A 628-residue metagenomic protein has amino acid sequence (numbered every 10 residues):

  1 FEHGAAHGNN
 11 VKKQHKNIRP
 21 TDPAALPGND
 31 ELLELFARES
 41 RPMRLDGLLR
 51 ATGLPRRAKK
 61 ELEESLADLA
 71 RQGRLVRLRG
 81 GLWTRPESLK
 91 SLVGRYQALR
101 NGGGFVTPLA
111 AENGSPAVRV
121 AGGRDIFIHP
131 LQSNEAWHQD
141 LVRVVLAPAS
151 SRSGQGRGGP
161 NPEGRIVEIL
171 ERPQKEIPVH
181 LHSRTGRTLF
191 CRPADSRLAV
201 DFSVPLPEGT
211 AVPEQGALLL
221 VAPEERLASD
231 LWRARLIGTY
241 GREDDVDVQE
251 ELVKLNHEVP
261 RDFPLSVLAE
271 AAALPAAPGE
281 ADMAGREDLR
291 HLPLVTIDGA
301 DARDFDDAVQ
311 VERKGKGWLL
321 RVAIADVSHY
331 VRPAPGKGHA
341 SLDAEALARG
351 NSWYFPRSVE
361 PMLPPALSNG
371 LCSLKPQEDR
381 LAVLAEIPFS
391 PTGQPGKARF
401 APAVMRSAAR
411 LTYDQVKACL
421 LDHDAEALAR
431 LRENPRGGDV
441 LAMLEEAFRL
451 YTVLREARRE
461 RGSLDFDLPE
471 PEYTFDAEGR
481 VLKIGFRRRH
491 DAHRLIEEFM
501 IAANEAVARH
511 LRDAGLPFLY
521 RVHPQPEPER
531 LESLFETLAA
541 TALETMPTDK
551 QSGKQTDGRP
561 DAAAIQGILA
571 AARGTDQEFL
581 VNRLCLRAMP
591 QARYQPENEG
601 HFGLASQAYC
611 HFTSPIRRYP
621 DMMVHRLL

Functional and structural regions predicted by a protein language model:
G4-H7, Q14, K554, R618: Intrinsic disorder/low-complexity signature
A5-A6, S151-G158, P547-D557: Intrinsically disordered, low-complexity terminal tails and inter-domain linkers enriched for S/T/G/P/D/E
H7-I324, S328-D379, K417: Charge-lined substrate channels and their catalytic hotspots, especially those that engage the 3′ end of RNA
P207, Q215, L220, E225-A228 (+3 more regions): Electropositive polyanion-binding surfaces
